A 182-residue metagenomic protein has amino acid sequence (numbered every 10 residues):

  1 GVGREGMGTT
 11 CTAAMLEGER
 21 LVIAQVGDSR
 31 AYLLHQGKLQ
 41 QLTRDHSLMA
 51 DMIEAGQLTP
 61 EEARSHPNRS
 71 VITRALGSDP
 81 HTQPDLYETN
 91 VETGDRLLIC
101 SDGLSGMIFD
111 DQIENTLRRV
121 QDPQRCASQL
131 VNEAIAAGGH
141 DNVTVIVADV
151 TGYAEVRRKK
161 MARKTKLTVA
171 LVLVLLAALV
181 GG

Functional and structural regions predicted by a protein language model:
G1-G182: PP2C/PPM-type serine/threonine phosphatase catalytic domain
